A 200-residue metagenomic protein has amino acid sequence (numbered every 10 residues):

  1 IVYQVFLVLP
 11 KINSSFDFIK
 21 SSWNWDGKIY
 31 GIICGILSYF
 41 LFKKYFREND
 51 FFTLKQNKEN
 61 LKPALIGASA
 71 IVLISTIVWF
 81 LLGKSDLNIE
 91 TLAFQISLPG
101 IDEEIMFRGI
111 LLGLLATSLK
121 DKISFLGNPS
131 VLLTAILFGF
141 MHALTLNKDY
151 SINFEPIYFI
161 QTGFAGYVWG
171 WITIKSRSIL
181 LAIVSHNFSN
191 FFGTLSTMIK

Functional and structural regions predicted by a protein language model:
I1, G27-I29, T53-G67: Alpha-helical transmembrane segments of integral membrane proteins, especially early/N-terminal helices
I1-L41: Alpha-helical transmembrane segments in multi-pass membrane proteins
I1-Q4, C34-G35, I66-L73, V131-L137: Alpha-helical transmembrane segments
P10-S22, K55-Q56, A116-N128: Membrane interface segments of multi-pass transport proteins and intramembrane proteases
K28-I32, A64, A68, S130 (+1 more regions): Alpha-helical transmembrane segments
I33-S38, K44, F125-L133: N-terminal short leaders/motifs
K44-T53: Cytoplasmic membrane-interface regions of multi-pass membrane proteins
I74-W79, S85-K200: Transmembrane helix-loop-helix hairpins at the membrane interface of multi-pass integral membrane proteins
